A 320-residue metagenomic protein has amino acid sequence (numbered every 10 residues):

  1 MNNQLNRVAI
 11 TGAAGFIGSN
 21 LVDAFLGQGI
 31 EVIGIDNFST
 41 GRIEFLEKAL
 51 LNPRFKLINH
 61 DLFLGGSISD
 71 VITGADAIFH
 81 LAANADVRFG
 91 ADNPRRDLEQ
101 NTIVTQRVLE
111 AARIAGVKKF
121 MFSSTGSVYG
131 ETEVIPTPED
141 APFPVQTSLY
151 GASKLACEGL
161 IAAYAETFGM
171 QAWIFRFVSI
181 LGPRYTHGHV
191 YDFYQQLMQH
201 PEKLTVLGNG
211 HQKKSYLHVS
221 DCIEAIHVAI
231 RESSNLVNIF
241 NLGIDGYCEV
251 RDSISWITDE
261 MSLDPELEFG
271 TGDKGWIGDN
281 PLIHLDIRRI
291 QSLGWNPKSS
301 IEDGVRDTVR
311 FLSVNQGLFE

Functional and structural regions predicted by a protein language model:
M1-I180, D307, V314-N315: N-terminal Rossmann-like NAD(P)+-binding domain of SDR-like oxidoreductases, especially those catalyzing
G27, M198-E320: C-terminal substrate-binding subdomain of Rossmann-fold SDR/epimerase-dehydratase oxidoreductases
G41, F63, D92, Q100-I103 (+7 more regions): Residue-level signal for the nucleotide or nucleotide-sugar donor/cofactor binding architecture
G66-S69, R88, R95, Q106 (+7 more regions): Residues in well-ordered alpha-helical elements
G90, D140-P144, A172-I180, F193-L217 (+1 more regions): A conserved pocket-lining segment of Rossmann-fold NAD(P)-dependent short-chain dehydrogenase/reductase
Y129-P136, L197-H200, D264: A short secondary-structure junction motif
I135, H187-Q196: A glycine/serine/threonine-rich, flexible loop-to-helix segment that serves as the NAD(P) cofactor-binding "lid"
A156, L160, Y164, F193 (+2 more regions): Hydrophobic alpha-helix immediately C-terminal to the catalytic Tyr-X-X-X-Lys motif of short-chain
